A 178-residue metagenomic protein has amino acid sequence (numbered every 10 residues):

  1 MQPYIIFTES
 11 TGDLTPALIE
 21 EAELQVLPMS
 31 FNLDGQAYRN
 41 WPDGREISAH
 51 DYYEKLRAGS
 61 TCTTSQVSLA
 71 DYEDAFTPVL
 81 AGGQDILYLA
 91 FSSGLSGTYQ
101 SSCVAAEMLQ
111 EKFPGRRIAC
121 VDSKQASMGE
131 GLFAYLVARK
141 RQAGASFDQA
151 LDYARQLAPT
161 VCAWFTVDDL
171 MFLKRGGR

Functional and structural regions predicted by a protein language model:
M1-Q2, G83: A structure-centric signal for secondary-structure junctions around beta-strands
P3, T11-N32, Q36, L87 (+4 more regions): Mixed-charge interfacial surface used for oligomerization/domain docking and macromolecular partner engagement
I5-D71: N-terminal glycine-rich anion-binding loop in soluble enzyme alpha/beta folds
L56-G59, V79, L157: Alpha-helix boundary/capping residues
G59-A70, A90-G97, K124-Q125: Short coil/turn segments at secondary-structure boundaries
D71-S102: N-terminal glycine-rich phosphate/adenylate-binding segment common to multiple enzyme folds
